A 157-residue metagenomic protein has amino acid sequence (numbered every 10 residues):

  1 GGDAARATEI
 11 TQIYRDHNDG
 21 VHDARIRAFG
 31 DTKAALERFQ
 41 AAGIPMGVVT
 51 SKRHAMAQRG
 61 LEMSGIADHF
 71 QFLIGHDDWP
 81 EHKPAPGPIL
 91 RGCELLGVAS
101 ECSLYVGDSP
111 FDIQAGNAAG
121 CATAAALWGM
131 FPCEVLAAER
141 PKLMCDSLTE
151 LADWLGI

Functional and structural regions predicted by a protein language model:
G1-A4, G60, G92-C93: Helix-loop "lid/cap" segments that line or gate small-molecule binding pockets
D3, I66-Q71, A99, C145: Conserved H-loop
T8, Q12, I66-E81: A short, structured active-site edge motif that brings together acidic residues
G20-V48, H54-Q58, P86: Short, acidic loop-to-helix structural element flanking the phosphoryl-transfer center in phosphate-processing enzymes
K33-Q40, C93, I113-A118: Surface-exposed amphipathic alpha-helices with a cationic face
E37-R38, A42-P45, Q71, C102 (+2 more regions): Structural signature of beta-strand start/N-cap positions in the alpha/beta core of ABC transporter nucleotide-binding
H82-I113: Conserved Lys-Pro-Asp/Glu-containing loop-to-beta segment of HAD-superfamily phosphomonoesterases, centered on
L104-L143: Acidic, Mg2+-coordinating phosphoryl-transfer loop and its flanking beta/alpha structural elements, shared across
